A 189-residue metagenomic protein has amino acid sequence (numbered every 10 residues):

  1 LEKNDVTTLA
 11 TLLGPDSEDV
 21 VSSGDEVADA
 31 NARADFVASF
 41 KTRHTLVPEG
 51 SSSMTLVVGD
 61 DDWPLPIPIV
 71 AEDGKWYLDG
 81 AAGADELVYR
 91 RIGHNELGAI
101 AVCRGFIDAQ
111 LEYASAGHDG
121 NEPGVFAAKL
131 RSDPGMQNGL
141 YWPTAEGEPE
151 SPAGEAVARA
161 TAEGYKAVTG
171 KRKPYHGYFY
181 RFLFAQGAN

Functional and structural regions predicted by a protein language model:
L1-A10, A84-Q137: Conserved hydrophobic/amphipathic alpha-helical signal-anchor segments
D5, G24-D25, S151: Intrinsic-disorder/low-complexity, polar/charged segments
D5, G74, H176-Y178: Loop/turn elements at helix/coil->beta-strand transitions in domains of secreted/extracellular proteins
L9, L56, L78, F106 (+1 more regions): Generic structural hydrophobic/aromatic packing signal, biased to beta-strands
L13-D16, A116-N189: Extracellular/periplasmic head regions of type IV pilus-like filament subunits
G14-L65, K166-A188: Surface-exposed, charged secondary-structure patches
S53-L97, R104: Short beta-strand edge/turn micro-motifs at domain boundaries
